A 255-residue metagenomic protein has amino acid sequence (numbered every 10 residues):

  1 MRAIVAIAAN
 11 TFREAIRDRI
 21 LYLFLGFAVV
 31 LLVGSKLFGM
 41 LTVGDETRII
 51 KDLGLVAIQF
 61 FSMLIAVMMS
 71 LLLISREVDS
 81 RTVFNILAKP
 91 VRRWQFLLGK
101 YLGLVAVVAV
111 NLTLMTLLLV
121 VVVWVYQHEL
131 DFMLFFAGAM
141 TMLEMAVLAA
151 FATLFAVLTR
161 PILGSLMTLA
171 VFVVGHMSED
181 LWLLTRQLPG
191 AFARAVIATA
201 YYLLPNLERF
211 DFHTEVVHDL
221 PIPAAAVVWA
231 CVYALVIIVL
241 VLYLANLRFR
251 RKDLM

Functional and structural regions predicted by a protein language model:
M1-Y22: Aromatic- and glycine-rich beta-strand/loop motifs that create alpha-glucan
R17-L31, L104, A195-T199: Alpha-helical transmembrane segments of integral membrane proteins, especially early/N-terminal helices
V29-R76, L97-S165, L184, A224-A225: Secretory targeting signals
G34, M40-D45, L163, T168-R248: Terminal transmembrane helical anchor/hairpin motif
T82-I86: Short cytoplasmic-facing helical segments at TM-TM junctions of multi-pass membrane proteins
R250-M255: Short cytosolic juxtamembrane segments of multi-pass membrane proteins
